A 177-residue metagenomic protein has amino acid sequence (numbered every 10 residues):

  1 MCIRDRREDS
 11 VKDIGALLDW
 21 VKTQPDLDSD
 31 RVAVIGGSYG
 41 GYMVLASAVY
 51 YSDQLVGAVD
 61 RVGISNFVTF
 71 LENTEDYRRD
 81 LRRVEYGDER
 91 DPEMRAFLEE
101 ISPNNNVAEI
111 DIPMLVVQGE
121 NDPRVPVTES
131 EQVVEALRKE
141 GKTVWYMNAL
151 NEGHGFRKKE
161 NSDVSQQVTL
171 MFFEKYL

Functional and structural regions predicted by a protein language model:
R4-L177: Active-site-proximal cap/loop segments of hydrolase catalytic domains
